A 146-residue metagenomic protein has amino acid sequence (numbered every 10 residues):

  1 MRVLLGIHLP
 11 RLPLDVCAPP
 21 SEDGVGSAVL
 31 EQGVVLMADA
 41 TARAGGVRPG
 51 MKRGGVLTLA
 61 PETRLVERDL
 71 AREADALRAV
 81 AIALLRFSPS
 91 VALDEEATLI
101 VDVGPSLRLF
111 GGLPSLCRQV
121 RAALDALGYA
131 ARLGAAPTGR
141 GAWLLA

Functional and structural regions predicted by a protein language model:
M1-I100, P105-L107, L113-A122, A131-A135 (+1 more regions): Residues that scaffold, gate, or flank divalent-cation-dependent active/transport sites
A126-L127: Internal, hydrophobic cores of structured domains that mediate oligomerization or house catalytic pockets within large
W143-A146: Short, low-order "capping/linker" segments at domain edges
